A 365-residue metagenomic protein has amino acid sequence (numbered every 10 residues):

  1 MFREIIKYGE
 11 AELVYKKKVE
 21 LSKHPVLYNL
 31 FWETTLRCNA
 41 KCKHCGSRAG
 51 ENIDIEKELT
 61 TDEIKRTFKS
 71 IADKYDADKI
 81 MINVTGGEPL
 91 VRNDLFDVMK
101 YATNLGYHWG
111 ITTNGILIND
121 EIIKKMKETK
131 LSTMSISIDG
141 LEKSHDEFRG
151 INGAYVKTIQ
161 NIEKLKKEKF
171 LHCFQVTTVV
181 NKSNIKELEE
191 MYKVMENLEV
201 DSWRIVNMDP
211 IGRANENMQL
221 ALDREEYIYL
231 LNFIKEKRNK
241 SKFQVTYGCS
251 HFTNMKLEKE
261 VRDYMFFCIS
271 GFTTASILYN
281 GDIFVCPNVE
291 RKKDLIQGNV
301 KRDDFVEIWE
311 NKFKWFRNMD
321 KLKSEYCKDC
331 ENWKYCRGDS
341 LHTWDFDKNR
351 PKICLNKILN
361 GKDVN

Functional and structural regions predicted by a protein language model:
F2-T133, L222-E225: Conserved alpha-helical substructure of the radical SAM core
F2-Y28, N52, D282, N288-N365: Flexible mid-to-C-terminal extensions adjoining Fe-S/redox cofactors in radical SAM and related proteins
E4, D54, E128-I283, N288-V300: Radical SAM enzyme [4Fe-4S]-AdoMet core and its adjacent flexible, acidic and glycine-rich loops/tails across
F31, T35, N39, M265 (+2 more regions): Residues immediately within or flanking Cys/His clusters that coordinate Zn2+ in small zinc-binding modules
R37, K41, C45-R48, G271 (+3 more regions): Cys/His-rich metal-chelating microdomains
T61, R92, N119-D120, I185-E189 (+2 more regions): Structural motif corresponding to alpha-helix initiation and N-cap regions
